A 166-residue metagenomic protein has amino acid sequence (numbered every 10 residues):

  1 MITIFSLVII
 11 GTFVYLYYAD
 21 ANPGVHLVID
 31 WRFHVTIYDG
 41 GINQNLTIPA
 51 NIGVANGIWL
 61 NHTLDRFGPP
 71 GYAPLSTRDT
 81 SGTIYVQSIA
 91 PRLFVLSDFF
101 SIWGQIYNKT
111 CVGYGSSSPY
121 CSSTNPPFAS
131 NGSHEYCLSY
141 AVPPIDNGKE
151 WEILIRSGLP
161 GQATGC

Functional and structural regions predicted by a protein language model:
M1-C166: Ubiquitin-like/PB1-type beta-grasp interaction modules and other compact soluble beta-rich domains
